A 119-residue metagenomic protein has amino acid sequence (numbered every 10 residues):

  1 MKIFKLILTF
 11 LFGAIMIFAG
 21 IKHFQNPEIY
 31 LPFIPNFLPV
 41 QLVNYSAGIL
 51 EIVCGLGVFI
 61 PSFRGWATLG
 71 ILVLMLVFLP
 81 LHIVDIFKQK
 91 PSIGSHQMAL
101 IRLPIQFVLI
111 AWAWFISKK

Functional and structural regions predicted by a protein language model:
M1-K119: Membrane-interface extramembranous regions
